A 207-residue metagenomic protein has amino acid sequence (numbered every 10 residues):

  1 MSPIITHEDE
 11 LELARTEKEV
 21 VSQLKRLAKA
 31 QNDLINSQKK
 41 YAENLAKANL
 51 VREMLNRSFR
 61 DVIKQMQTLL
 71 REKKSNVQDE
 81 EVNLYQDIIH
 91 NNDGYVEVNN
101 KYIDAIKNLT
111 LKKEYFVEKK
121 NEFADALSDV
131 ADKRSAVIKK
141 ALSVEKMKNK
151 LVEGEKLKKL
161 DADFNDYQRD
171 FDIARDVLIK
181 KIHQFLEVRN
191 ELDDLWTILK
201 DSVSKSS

Functional and structural regions predicted by a protein language model:
M1-S207: Short, low-to-moderate order helix/coil transition modules at the start of elongated helical scaffolds
